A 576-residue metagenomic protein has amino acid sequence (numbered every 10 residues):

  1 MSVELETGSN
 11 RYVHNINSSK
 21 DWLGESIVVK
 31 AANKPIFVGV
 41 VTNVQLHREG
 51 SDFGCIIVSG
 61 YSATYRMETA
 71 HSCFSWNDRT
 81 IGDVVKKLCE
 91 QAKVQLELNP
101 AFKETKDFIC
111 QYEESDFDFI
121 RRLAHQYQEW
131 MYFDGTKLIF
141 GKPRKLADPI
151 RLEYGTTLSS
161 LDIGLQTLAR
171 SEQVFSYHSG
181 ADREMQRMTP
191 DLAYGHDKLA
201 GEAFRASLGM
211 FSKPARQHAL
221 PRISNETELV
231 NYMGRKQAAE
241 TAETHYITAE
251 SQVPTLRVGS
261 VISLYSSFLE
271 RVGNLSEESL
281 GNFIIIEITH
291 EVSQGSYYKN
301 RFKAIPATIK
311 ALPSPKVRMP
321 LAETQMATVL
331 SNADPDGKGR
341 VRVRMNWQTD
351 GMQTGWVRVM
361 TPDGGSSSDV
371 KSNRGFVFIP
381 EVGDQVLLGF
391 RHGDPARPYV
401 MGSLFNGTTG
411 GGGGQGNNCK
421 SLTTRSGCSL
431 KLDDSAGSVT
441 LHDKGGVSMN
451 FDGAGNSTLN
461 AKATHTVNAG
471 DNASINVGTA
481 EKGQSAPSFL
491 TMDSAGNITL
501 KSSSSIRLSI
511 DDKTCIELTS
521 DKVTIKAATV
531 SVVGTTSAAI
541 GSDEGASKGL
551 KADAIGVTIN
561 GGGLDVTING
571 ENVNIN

Functional and structural regions predicted by a protein language model:
M1-N576: Amphipathic alpha-helical and helix-coil boundary elements used as assembly and membrane-proximal scaffolds
